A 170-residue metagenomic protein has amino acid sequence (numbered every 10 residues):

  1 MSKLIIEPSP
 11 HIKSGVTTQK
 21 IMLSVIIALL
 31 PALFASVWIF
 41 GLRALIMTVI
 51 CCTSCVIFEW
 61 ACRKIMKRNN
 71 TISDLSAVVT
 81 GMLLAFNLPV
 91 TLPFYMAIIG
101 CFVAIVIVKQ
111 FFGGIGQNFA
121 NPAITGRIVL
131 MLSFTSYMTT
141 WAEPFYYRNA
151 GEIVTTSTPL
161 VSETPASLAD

Functional and structural regions predicted by a protein language model:
M1-V56: N-terminal signal-anchor module of multipass membrane proteins
I12-M22, R63-S73, T91-L92: Short, amphipathic, aromatic/basic-enriched membrane-interface segments that mark the entry/exit of transmembrane
A28-A35, C55-E59, A77-A85, C101-V108: Hydrophobic, membrane-inserted alpha-helices
W38-A44, L88-A97: Transmembrane helix interruption/hinge and helix-loop junction motifs
I57-R68, I105-G116: C-terminal ends of transmembrane helices
K64-I65, N69, L83-L84, L88 (+4 more regions): Charge-biased, low-complexity intrinsically disordered regions
N70-T80, A97-F102, Q117-I128: Cytoplasmic-side transmembrane-helix entry/capping segments in multi-pass membrane proteins
Q117, P122-D170: Long hydrophobic alpha-helical segments that form multi-pass transmembrane helix bundles in integral membrane proteins
